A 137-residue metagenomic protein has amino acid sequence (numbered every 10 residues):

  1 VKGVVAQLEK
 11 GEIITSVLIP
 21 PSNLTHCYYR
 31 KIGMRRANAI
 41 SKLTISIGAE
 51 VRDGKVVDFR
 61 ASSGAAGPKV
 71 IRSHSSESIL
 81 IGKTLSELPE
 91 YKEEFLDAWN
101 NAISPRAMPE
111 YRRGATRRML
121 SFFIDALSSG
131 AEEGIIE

Functional and structural regions predicted by a protein language model:
V1-E137: C-terminal structural segment of proteins
